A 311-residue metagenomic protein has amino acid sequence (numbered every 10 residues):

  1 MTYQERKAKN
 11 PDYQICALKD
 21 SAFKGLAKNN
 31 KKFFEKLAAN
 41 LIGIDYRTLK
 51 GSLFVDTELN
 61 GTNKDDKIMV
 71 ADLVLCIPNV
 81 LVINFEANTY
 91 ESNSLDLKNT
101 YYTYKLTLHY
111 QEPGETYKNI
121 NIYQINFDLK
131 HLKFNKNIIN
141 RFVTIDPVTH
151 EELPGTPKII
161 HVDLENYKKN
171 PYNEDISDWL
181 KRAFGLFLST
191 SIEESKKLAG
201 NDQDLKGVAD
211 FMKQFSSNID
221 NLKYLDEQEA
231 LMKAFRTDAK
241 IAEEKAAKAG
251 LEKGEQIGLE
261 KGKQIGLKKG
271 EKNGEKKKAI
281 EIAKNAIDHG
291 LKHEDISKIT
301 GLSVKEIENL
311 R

Functional and structural regions predicted by a protein language model:
M1-A17, V82-N88, G185-R311: Short, charged alpha-helical interaction segments and adjacent helix-coil junctions
M1-L222: Conserved single-residue anchors adjacent to enzymatic active/cofactor-binding motifs
